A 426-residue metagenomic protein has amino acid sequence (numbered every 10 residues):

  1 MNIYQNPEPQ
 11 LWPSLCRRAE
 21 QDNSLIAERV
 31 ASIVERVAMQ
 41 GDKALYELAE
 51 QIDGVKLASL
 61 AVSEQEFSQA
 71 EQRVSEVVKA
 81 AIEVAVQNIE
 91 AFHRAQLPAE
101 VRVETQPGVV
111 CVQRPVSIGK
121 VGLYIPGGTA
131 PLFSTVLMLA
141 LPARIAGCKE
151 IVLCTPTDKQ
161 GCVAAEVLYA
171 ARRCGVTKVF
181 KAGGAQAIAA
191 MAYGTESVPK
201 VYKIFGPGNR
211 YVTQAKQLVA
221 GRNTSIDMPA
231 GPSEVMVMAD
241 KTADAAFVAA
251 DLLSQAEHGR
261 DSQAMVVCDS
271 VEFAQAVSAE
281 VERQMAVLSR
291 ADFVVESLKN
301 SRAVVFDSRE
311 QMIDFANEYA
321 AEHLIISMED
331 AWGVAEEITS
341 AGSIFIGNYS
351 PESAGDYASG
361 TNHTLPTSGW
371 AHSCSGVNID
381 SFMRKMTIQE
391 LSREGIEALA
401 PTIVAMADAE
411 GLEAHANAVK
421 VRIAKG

Functional and structural regions predicted by a protein language model:
M1-G119: N-terminal Rossmann-like NAD(P)+-binding subdomain of aldehyde/semialdehyde dehydrogenases
M1-P7, K178-G183, A303-S308: Short acidic-hydrophobic, aromatic-tinged amphipathic segments that line or gate anion-handling sites
P98-V103, S262-V267, V287-E296, I325-M328 (+2 more regions): Flexible, glycine/charged-enriched surface loops at secondary-structure junctions
V103-Y169: Conserved small-residue-rich beta-alpha loop and adjacent elements that most often cradle the phosphate/pyrophosphate
R173-Q263: Conserved NAD(P)+-binding/catalytic subdomain of aldehyde/semialdehyde dehydrogenases
S254, H258, V266-A341: A glycine- and small/hydrophobic-rich beta-loop-beta segment that serves as a flexible "lid/hinge" or phosphate-binding
N317-G426: C-terminal core of ALDH-fold dehydrogenases
